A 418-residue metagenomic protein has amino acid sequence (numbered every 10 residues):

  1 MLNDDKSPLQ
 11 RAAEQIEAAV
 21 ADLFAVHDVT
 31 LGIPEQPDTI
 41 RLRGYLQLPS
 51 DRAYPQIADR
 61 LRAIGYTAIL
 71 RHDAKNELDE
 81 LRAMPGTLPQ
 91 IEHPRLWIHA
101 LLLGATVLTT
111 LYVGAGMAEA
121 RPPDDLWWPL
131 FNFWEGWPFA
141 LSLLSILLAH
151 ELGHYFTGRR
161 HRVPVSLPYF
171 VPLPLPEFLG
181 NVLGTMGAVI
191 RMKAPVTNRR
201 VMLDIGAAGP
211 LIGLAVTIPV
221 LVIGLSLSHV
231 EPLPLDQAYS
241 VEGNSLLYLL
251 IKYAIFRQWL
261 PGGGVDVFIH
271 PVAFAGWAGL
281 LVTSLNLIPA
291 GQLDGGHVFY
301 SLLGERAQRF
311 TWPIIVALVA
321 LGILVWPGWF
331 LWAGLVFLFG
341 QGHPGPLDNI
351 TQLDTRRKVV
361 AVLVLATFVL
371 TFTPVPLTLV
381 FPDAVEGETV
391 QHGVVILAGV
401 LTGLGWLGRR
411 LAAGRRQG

Functional and structural regions predicted by a protein language model:
M1-G418: Hydrophobic transmembrane alpha-helices and their immediate loop junctions in multi-pass integral membrane proteins
